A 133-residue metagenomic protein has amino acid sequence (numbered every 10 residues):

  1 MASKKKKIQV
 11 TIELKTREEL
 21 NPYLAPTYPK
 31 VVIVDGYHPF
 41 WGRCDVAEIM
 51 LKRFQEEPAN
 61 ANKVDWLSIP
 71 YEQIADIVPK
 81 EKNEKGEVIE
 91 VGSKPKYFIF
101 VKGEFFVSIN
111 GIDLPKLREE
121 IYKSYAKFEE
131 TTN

Functional and structural regions predicted by a protein language model:
M1-V31, N62, K116-N133: N-terminal leader/targeting and pre-domain segments
E13-T16, G36-H38, D45-L51, Q55 (+1 more regions): Thiol-based oxidoreductase modules, predominantly thioredoxin-like and allied folds used for disulfide exchange
V31, W41-G42: Structural hallmark of WD40 beta-propellers
V31-V32, P95: Alpha/beta-hydrolase fold active-site loops
I33-Y37, I99: Structural cue for short, hydrophobic secondary-structure segments
R43, I49, P95-F98: Proline-centered helix-kink/hinge sites
K80-S93: A short glycine-leucine-enriched loop at secondary-structure breakpoints that most characteristically corresponds
E90-N133: Non-catalytic, surface beta->alpha helical segment in thiol-disulfide oxidoreductase systems
